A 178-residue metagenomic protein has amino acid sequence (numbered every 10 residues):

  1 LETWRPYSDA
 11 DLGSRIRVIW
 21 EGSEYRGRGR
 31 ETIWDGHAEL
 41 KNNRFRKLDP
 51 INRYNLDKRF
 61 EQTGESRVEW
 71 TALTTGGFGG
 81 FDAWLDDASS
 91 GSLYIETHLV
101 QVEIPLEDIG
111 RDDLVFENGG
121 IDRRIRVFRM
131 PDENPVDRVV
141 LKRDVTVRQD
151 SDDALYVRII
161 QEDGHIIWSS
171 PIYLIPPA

Functional and structural regions predicted by a protein language model:
L1-A178: C-terminal functional module detector
